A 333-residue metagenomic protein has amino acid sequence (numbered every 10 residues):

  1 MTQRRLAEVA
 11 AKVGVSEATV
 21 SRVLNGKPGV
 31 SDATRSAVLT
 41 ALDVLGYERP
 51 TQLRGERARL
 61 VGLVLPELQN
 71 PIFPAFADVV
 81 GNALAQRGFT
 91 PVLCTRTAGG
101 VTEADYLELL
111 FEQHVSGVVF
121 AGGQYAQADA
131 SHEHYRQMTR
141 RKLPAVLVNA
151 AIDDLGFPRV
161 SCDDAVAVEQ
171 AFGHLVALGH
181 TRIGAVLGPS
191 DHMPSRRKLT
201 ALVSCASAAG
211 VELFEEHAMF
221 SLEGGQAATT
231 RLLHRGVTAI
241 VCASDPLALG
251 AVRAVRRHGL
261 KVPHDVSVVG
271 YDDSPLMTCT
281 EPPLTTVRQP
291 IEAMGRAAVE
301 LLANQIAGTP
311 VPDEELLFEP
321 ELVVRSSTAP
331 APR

Functional and structural regions predicted by a protein language model:
M1-A58, P332: N-terminal helix-turn-helix DNA-binding module of bacterial transcription factors
T2-Q3, L42-D78, R87, T97-A98 (+1 more regions): N-terminal helix-turn-helix/winged-helix DNA-binding helices and compositionally similar short basic alpha-helical
K12, T19-R22, R54-Q69, V79 (+1 more regions): Short beta-strand segments enriched in small/hydrophobic residues
V44, N82-R87, H114, R136-R333: Bacterial carbohydrate/catabolite-sensing allosteric modules
P50-A58, A121-Y135: Short, flexible, glycine-rich and Lys/Arg-enriched loop motifs at helix boundaries that contact anionic partners
E67-Q69, T97-A98, G123-Q127, P189-M193: Short histidine/acidic/glycine/proline-rich micro-motifs that form metal- and phosphate-coordinating active-site loops
N82-A128: Central regulatory/effector-binding core of bacterial HTH transcription factors
